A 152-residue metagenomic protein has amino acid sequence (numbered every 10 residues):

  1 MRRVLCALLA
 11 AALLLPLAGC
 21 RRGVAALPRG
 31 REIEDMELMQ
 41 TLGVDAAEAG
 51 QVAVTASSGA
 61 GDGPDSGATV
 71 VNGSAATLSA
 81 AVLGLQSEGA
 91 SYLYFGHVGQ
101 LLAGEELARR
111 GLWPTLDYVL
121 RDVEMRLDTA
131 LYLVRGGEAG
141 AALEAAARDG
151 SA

Functional and structural regions predicted by a protein language model:
M1-A18: Sec-dependent bacterial lipoprotein signal peptides
L13, L17-A152: A glycine-rich, acidic short-motif signal
